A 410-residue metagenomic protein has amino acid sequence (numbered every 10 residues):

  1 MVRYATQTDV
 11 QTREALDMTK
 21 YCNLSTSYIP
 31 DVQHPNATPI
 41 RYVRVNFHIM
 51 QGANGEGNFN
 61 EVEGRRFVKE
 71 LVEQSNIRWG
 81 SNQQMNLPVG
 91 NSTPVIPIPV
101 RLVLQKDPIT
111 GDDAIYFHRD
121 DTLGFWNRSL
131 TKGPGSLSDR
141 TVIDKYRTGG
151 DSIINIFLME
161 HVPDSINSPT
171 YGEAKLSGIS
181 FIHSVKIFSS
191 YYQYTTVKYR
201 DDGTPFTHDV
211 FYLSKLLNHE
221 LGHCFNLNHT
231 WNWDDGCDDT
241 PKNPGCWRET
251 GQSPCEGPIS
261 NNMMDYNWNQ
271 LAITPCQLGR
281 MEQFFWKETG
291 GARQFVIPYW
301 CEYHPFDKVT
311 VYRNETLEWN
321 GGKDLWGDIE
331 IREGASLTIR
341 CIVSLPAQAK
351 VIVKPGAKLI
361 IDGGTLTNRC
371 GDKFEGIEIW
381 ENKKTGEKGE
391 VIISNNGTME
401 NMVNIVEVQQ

Functional and structural regions predicted by a protein language model:
M1-G149: Propeptide-to-catalytic entry region of secreted or membrane-anchored zinc metalloproteases
G64-L71, S75, L213-L217, Q277-R280: Stable alpha-helical elements in mature extracytoplasmic
E73-Q84, H223-T230, W286: Sec-exported extracytoplasmic/periplasmic mature domains
N82, H161-P163, N228-W231, W268-Q270 (+1 more regions): Acidic glycine-/aspartate-rich tracts in secreted/extracellular proteins
K132-H229: Active-site-proximal segment of zinc-dependent metalloprotease catalytic domains
Y191-P275: The catalytic-center signature of Zn2+-dependent metalloproteases
L278-D307: Pan-zinc metallopeptidase signature
N314-Q410: Extracellular beta-helix/beta-solenoid repeat scaffolds
